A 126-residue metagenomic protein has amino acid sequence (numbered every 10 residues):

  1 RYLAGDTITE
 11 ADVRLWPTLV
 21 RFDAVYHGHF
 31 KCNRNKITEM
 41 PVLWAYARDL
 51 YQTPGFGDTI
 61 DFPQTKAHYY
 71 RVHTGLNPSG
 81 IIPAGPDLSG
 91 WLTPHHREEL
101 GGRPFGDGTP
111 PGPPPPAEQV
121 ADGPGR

Functional and structural regions predicted by a protein language model:
R1-R126: C-terminal alpha-helical interaction module
